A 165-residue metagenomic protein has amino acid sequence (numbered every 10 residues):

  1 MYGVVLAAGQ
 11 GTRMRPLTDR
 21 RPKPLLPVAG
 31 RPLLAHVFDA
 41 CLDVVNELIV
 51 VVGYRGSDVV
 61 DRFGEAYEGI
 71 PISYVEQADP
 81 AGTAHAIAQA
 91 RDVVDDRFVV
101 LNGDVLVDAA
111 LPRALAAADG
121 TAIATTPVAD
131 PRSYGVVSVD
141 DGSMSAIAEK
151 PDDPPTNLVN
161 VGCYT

Functional and structural regions predicted by a protein language model:
Y2-V5, R13, L26-P27, R31-R113: Conserved N-terminal catalytic core of the sugar/cofactor nucleotidyltransferase
A8, P16-L17, P154-P155: Short hydrophobic/aromatic segments of transmembrane alpha-helices and their interfaces
G9, D104, P127: Active-site glycine-centered loops adjacent to acidic/histidine catalytic or metal-binding residues that shape
G11-R15, R132: Short N-terminal binding/cap micro-motifs at the start of the first secondary-structure element
T18, F63, A148: Short, flexible helix/strand-to-coil boundary loops that buttress conserved ligand/catalytic motifs in alpha/beta
D19-P24: Short alpha-helical oligomerization interface
D108-T165: Conserved core of the sugar-phosphate nucleotidyltransferase
